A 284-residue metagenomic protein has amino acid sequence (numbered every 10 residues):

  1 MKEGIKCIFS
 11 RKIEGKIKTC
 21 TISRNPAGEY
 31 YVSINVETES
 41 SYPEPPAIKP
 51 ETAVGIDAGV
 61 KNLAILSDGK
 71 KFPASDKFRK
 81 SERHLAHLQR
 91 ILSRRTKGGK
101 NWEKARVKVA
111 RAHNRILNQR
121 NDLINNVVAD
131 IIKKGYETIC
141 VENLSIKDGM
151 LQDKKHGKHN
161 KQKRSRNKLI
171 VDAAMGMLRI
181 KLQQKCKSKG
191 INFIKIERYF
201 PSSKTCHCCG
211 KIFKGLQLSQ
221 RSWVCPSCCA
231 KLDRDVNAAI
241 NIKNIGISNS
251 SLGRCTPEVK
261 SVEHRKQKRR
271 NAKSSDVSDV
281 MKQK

Functional and structural regions predicted by a protein language model:
M1-I5, G15, E29: "…together with the soluble PPM/PP2C metallo-phosphatase catalytic core" -> "…together with the soluble PPM/PP2C
G4-C7, P46: Short aromatic-glycine motifs in intrinsically disordered, low-complexity regions
R11-I13, P26-K284: Positively charged, helix-rich recognition surfaces that bind polyanionic ligands
K18-R24: Short amphipathic beta-strand and strand-loop transition segments with alternating hydrophobic
